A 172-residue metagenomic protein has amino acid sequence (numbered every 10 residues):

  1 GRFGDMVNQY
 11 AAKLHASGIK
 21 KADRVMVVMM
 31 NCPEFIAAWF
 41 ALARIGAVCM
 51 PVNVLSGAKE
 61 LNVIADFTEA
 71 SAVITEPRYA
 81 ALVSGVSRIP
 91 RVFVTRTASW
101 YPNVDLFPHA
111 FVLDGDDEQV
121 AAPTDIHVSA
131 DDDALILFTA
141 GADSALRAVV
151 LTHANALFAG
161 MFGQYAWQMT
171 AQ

Functional and structural regions predicted by a protein language model:
G1-C32, I36-F40, G57-N62, D66 (+1 more regions): Conserved AMP-binding/adenylate-forming core of the ANL superfamily
G1-R2, H127, A134-A159: Conserved AMP-binding A3 loop
K13-L14, F162-Q168: Short internal alpha-helix immediately C-terminal to a glycine-rich phosphate-binding loop in Rossmann-like
A16-S17, R44-G115: Structural core segment of the AMP-binding/adenylate-forming
D23, V27, W167-Q172: Conserved AMP-binding loop of ANL adenylate-forming enzymes
V25, L42, V73, D133 (+1 more regions): Conserved S/T- and glycine-rich ATP-binding loop of Class I adenylate-forming
A41-I45, Q164: Conserved short alpha-helical elements in the N-terminal third of ANL/AMP-binding
V112, D116-F138, A145, Q168-Q172: Conserved pre-ATP/AMP-binding loop-to-beta segment of ANL
